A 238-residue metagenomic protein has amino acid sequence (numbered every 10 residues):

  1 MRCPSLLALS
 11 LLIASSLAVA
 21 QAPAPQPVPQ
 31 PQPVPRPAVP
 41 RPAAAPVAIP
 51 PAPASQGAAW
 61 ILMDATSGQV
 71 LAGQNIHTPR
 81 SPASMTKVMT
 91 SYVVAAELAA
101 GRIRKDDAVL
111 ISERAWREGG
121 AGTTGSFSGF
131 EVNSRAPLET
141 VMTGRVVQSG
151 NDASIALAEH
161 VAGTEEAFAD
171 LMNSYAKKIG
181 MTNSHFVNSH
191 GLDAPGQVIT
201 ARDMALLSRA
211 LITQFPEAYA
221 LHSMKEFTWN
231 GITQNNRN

Functional and structural regions predicted by a protein language model:
M1-A8: Bacterial N-terminal signal peptides that target proteins for export
S15-L17: N-terminal signal peptide c-region/cleavage motif recognized by signal peptidases
V19-P23: Boundary of Sec targeting at the N-terminus
Q26-R202, A210-F215: Active-site-adjacent loops and short helices of periplasmic peptidoglycan-processing enzymes
D203-N238: Extracytoplasmic
